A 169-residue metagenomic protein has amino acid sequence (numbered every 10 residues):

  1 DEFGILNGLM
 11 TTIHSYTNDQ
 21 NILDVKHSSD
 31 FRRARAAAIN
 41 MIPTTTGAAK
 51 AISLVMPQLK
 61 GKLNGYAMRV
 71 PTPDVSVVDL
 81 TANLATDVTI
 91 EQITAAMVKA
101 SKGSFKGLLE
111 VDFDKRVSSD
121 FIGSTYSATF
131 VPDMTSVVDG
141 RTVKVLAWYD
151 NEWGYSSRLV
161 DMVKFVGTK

Functional and structural regions predicted by a protein language model:
D1-I5: Basic phosphate/pyrophosphate-binding loop/patch that engages nucleotide-derived ligands
L6-N7, T12-V143: C-terminal substrate-binding/catalytic lobe of Rossmann-fold NAD(P)-dependent oxidoreductases
R69-P73, W148-Y155: Glycine-rich phosphate/pyrophosphate-binding beta-alpha loops
S157-K169: Internal hydrophobic alpha-helix adjacent to the cofactor/substrate pocket in enzyme cavities
